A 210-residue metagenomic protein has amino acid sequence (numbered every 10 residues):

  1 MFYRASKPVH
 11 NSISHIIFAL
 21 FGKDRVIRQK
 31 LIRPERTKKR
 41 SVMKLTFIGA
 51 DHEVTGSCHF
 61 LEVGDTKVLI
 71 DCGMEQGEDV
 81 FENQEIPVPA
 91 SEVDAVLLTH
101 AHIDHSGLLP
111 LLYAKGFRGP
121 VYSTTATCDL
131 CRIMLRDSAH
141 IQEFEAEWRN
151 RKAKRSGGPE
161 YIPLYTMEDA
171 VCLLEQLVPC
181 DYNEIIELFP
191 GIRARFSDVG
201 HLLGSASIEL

Functional and structural regions predicted by a protein language model:
F2, S6, V26-R28, I32-E35: Short, low-complexity intrinsically disordered segments enriched in small and basic residues
Y3, H10-N11, H15, D24: Intrinsic-disorder-associated, low-complexity terminal segments enriched in Asp/Asn/His/Tyr and depleted of Lys/Arg
I17, Q29-V42: Short, Lys/Arg-enriched N-terminal segments with co-localized hydrophobic residues within the first ~10-30 amino acids
M43-L97, S106, L112-L210: His/Asp/Glu-rich metal-coordinating catalytic cores of metallo-dependent phosphodiesterases/hydrolases acting on
H100: Active-site recognition of the HExxH zinc-binding catalytic motif
